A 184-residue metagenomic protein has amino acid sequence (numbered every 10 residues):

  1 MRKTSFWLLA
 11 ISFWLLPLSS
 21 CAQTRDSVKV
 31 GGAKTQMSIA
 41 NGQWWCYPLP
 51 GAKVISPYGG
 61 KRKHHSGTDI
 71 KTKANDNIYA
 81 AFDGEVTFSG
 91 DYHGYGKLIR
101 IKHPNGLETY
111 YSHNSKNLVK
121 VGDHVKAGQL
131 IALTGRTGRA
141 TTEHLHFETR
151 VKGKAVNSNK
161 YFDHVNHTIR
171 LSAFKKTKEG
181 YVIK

Functional and structural regions predicted by a protein language model:
M1-V28: Bacterial Sec-dependent N-terminal signal peptides
C21-K97, A127, V156-N159, L171-K184: Surface-exposed, glycine-biased beta-strand/turn segments
P57, S89, N117, T134-T137: Residue-level recognition of beta-strand microenvironments
Y58, A74, F82, H103-N105 (+3 more regions): A mature extracytoplasmic/lumenal domain signature
K71, K97, K102, D123-G180: Conserved, short, structured surface segments that act as functional micro-motifs
K73, S89, N105-G128: Short histidine-centered loop motifs in beta-beta connectors
G84, T109-S115, A140-E143: Peptidoglycan cell-wall recognition and remodeling modules
